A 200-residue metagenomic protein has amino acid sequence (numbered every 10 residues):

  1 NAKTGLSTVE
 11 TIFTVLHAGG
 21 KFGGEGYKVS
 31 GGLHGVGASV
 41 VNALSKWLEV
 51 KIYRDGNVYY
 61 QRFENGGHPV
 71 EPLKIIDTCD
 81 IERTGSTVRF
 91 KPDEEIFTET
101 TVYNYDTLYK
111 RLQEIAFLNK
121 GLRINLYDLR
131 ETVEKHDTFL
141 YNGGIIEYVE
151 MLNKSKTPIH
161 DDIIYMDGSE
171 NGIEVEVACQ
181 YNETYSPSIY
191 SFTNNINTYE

Functional and structural regions predicted by a protein language model:
N1-T8, G19-M151: GHKL-type ATPase core
I12: Acidic, two-metal ion nucleic-acid-processing modules in DNA metabolism proteins
V15-L16: Mobile ATP-lid/nucleotide-binding loop of the nucleotide-binding subdomain
L126-E200: GHKL/Bergerat-fold ATPase module in large chromosome/replication-associated machines
